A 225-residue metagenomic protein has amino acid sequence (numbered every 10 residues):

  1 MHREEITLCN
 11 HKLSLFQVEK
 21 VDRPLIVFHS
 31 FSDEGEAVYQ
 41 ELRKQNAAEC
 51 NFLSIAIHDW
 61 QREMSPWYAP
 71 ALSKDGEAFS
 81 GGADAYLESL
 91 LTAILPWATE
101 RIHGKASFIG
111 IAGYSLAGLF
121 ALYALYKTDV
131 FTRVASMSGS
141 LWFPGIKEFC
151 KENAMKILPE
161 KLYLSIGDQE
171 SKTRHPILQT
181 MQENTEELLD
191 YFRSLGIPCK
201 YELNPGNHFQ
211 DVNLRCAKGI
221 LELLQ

Functional and structural regions predicted by a protein language model:
M1-V18: N-terminal cap/lid segment of alpha/beta-hydrolase-fold proteins
C9, D22-H103: Serine-hydrolase catalytic machinery in alpha/beta-hydrolase-like enzymes
F28-S30, M137, I166: Alpha/beta-hydrolase
F108-G113, M137: Short beta-strand immediately N-terminal to the catalytic nucleophile in serine-hydrolase-like folds
A112-A117, A121: Gly/Ala-rich beta-loop-alpha elbow adjacent to hydrolase catalytic centers
Y123-K127: Active-site signature of alpha/beta-hydrolase-fold catalytic machinery across serine- and Asp/Cys-nucleophile hydrolases
V130-W142: A conserved short beta-strand
L141-L224: The feature captures the conserved acid-bearing segment of alpha/beta-hydrolase catalytic domains
